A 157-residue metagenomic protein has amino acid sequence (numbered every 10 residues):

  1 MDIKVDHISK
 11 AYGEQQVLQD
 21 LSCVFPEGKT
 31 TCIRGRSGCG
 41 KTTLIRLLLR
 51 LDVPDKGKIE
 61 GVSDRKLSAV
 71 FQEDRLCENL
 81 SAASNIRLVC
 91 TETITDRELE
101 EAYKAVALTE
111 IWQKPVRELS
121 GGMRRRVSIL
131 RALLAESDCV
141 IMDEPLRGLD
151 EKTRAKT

Functional and structural regions predicted by a protein language model:
I3, L18-D20: Conserved structural motif at the start of ABC-family nucleotide-binding domains
R34-R36: The feature captures the beta-strand-to-loop junction immediately N-terminal to the Walker
L49: Helix-to-loop junction immediately C-terminal to a conserved catalytic motif
I94-I111: Conserved ABC ATPase "signature" region
P115-L119, M123: Conserved ABC ATPase signature
I129: Hydrophobic anchor residue at the start of the ABC signature
A135: Conserved signature/switch motifs of ABC ATPase nucleotide-binding domains
V140-E144: Catalytic Walker B motif of ABC-type/P-loop ATPase nucleotide-binding domains
